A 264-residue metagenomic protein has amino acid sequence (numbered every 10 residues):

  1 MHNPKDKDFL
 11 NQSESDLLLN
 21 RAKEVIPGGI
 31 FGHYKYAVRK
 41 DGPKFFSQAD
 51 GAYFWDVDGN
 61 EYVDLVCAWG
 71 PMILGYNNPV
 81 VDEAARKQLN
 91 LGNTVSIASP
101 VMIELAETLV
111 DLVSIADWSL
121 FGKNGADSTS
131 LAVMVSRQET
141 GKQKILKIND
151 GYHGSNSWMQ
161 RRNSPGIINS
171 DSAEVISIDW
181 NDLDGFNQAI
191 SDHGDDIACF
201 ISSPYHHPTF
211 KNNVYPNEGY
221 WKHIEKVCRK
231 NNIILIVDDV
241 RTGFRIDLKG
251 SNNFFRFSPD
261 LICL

Functional and structural regions predicted by a protein language model:
M1-I115, Y220, I224-K230: N-terminal glycine-rich, Lys/His-bearing helix-loop that initiates the first secondary-structure elements of many
E14, L18-A22, V81, V101 (+8 more regions): General structural feature for long, well-ordered alpha-helical segments within catalytic domains of soluble enzymes
F31, G70-M72, N77, D127 (+4 more regions): Gly/Ser/Thr-rich beta-alpha loop segments that engage phosphate groups in nucleotides
D56-D58, D64, D127-S130, H153 (+3 more regions): Acidic active-site catalytic centers that drive phospho-/nucleotidyl reactions and related ester hydrolyses
Y62, C67, K123-N124, K249: Glycine/serine-rich anion-binding loops at beta->alpha junctions that coordinate negatively charged ligand groups
E104-S202, H206: PLP-dependent aspartate aminotransferase-fold enzymes
R162, I168-S170, I176-L264: Conserved PLP-enzyme active-site core in the AAT-like
